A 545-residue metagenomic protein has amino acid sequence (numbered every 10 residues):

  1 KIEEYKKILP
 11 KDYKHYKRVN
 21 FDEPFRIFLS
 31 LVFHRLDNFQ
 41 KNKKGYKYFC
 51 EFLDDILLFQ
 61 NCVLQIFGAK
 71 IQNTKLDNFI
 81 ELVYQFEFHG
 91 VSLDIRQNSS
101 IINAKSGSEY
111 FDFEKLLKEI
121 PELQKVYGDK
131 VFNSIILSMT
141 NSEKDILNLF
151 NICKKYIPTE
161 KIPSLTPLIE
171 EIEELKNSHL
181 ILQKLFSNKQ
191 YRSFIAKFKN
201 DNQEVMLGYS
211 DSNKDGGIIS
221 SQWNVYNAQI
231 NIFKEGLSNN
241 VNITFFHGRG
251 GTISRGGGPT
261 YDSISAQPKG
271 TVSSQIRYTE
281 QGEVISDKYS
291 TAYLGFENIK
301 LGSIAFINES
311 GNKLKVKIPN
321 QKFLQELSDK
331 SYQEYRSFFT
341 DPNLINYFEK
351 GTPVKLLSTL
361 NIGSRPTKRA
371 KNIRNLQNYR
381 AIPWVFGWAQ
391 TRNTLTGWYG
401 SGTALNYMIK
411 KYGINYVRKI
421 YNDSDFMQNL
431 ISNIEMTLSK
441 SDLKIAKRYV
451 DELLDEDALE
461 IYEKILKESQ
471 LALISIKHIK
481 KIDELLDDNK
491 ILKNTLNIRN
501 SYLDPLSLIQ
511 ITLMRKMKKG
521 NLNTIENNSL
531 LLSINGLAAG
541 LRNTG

Functional and structural regions predicted by a protein language model:
K1-K14, S303-I304, N308-K313: Compact, glycine/acidic-enriched structural inserts
I8-T166, E170: Structured, charged N-terminal subsegments at the starts of enzyme catalytic cores and at intra-chain domain/subunit
G45, F49, L76-F79, E109-Y127 (+6 more regions): Structured alpha-helical segments in the cores of large, soluble enzyme domains
K75, H89, D94-R96, N103-A104 (+9 more regions): Acidic, glycine-enriched catalytic cores built around paired aspartates
D94, S134-I136, T166-L168, E204-M206 (+4 more regions): Structured core elements
L168-N177, L207-G216, G250-G257: Short, conserved secondary-structure transition motifs
N177-K184, R255-S263: Catalytic cores of alpha/beta
I218, N242, F246-R255, A266: Glycine-rich anion/phosphate-binding loop at the beta-strand->alpha-helix junction
